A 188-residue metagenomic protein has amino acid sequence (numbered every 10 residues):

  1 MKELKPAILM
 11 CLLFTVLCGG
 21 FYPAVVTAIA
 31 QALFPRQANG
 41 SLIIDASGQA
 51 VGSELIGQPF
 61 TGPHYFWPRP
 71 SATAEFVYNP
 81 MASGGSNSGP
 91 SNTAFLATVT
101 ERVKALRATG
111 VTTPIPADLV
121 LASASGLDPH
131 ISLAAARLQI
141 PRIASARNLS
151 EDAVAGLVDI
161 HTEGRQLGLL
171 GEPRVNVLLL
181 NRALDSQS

Functional and structural regions predicted by a protein language model:
K2, G19, A24-I140, A146 (+1 more regions): Flexible, solvent-exposed loop/hinge segments and secondary-structure transition points
K2-C18: Aromatic-residue-lined binding/catalytic grooves and analogous aromatic/hydrophobic interfacial grooves in multimeric
K5, L9, V26-A30, N181: Short, well-ordered alpha-helical packing segments
R142-S188: Extracytoplasmic/periplasmic C-terminal soluble domains
